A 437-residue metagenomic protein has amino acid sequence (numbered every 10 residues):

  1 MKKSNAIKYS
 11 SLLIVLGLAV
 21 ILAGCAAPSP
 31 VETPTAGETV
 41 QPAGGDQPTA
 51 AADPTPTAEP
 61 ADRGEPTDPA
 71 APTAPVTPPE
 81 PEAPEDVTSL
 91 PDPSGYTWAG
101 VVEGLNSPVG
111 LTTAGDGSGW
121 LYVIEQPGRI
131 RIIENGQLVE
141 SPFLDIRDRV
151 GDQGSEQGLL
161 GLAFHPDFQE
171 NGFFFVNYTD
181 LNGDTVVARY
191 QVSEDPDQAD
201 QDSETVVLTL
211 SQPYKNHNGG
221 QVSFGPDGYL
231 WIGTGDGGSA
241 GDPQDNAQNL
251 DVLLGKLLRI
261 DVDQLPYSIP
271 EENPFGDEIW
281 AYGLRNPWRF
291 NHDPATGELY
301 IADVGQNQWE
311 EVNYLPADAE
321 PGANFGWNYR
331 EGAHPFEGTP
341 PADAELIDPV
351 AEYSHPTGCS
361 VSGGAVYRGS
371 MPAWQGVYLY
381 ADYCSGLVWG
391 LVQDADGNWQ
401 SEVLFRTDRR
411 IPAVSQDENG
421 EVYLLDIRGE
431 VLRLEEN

Functional and structural regions predicted by a protein language model:
K2-L13: Bacterial N-terminal signal peptides that target proteins for export
L13-I21: Bacterial N-terminal signal peptides
V20, G24-P93: Ser/Thr-rich, Proline-interspersed low-complexity disordered segments
P28, E65-G241, R289-H292, G297-G305 (+3 more regions): Acidic, Gly/Ser/Thr-rich repeat motifs that build Ca2+-stabilized beta-propeller blades
P91-T97, Q137-S141, E194-T205, L265-G276 (+3 more regions): Beta-strand initiation motifs
S141-G154, S203-N218, Q264-W280, W327-P356: Surface-exposed loop and turn segments in beta-propeller and other repeat-based domains that flank or scaffold
V187-D195, N246, L250-V262: Beta-propeller blade signature
W399-E418: Conserved blade-ending motifs and adjacent loop-strand segments that build the rim/top face of beta-propeller domains
